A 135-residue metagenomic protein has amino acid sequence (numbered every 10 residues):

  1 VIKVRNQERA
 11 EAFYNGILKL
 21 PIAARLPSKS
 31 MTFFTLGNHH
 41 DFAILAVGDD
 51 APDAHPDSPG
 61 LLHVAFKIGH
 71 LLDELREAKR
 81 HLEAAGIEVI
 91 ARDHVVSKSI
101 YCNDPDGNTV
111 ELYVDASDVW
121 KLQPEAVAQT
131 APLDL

Functional and structural regions predicted by a protein language model:
K3-V47: Core segments of cupin and vicinal oxygen chelate
V4-E8, V64-T109, V114-W120, A128 (+1 more regions): Vicinal oxygen chelate
P27, P56-S58: Short glycine/proline-enriched turns and hinge-like loops at secondary-structure junctions
S28, D50, V95-S97: Short, solvent-exposed coil/turn elements at secondary-structure transition points
H39, D49, D115-S117: Residue-level signature for short turns and capping positions that connect secondary-structure elements
D49-H55: Short beta-strand/turn micro-motifs at beta-sheet edges
P59-H63: Short, solvent-exposed beta-strand edge segments and adjacent coil->beta transition regions
